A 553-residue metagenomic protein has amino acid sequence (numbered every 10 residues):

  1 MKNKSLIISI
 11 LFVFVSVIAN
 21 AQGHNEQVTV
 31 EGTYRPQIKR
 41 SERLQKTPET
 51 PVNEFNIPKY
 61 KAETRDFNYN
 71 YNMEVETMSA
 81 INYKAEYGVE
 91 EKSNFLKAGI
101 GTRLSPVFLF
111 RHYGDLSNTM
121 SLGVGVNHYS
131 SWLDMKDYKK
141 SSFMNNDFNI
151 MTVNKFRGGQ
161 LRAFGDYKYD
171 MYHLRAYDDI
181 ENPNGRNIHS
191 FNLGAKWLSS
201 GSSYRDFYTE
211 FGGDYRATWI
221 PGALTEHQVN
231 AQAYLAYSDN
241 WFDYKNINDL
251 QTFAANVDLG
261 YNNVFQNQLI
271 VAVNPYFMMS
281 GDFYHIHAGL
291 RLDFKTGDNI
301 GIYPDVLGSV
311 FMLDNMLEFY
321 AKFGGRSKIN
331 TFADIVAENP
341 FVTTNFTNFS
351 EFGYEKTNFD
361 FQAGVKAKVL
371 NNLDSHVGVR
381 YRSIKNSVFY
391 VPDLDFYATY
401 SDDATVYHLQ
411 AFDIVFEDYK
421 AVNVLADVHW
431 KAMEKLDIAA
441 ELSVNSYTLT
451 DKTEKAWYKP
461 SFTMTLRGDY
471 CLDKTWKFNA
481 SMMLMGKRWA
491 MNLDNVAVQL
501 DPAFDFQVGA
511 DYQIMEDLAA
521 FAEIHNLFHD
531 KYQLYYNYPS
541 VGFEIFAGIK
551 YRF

Functional and structural regions predicted by a protein language model:
A21-E86: N-terminal periplasmic/intermembrane-space "pro-region" immediately following the signal or transit peptide
V75-A80, Y87-L96, I100-K136, K140-F148: Outer-membrane beta-barrel translocator/receptor signature
E91, L96-G99, F283-H285, R291-K295 (+1 more regions): Exposed, low-structure sequence patches enriched in small/polar residues
F110, F148-I150, L193-W197, A231-L235 (+7 more regions): Membrane-embedded beta-strands of outer-membrane beta-barrel proteins, especially the hydrophobic/small aromatic
G114-D134, K245-F294, K431-S446: Surface-exposed extracellular loop regions of Gram-negative outer-membrane beta-barrel proteins
N127-M135, D170-L174, S200, D214-G222 (+8 more regions): Sequence/structural signature of outer-membrane beta-barrel proteins
S131-N149, L161-Y208, D214-Q228: Flexible loop and strand-edge segments within Gram-negative outer membrane beta-barrel domains
P183-G201, T209-D282: Outer-membrane beta-barrel transmembrane domain signature of Gram-negative proteins, especially the mid-to-C-terminal
